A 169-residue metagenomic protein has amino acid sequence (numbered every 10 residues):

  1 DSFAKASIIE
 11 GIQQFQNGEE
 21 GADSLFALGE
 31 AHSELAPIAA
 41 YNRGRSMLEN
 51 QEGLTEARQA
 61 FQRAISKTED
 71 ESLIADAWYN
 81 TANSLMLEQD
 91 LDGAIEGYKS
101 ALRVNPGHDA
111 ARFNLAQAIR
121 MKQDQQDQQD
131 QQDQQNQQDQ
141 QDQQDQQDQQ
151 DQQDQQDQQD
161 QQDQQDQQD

Functional and structural regions predicted by a protein language model:
D1-H32, N42-G53: Alpha-helical segment of the N-proximal tetratricopeptide repeat
R45-D169: Feature detects intrinsically disordered, low-complexity acidic/polar segments
